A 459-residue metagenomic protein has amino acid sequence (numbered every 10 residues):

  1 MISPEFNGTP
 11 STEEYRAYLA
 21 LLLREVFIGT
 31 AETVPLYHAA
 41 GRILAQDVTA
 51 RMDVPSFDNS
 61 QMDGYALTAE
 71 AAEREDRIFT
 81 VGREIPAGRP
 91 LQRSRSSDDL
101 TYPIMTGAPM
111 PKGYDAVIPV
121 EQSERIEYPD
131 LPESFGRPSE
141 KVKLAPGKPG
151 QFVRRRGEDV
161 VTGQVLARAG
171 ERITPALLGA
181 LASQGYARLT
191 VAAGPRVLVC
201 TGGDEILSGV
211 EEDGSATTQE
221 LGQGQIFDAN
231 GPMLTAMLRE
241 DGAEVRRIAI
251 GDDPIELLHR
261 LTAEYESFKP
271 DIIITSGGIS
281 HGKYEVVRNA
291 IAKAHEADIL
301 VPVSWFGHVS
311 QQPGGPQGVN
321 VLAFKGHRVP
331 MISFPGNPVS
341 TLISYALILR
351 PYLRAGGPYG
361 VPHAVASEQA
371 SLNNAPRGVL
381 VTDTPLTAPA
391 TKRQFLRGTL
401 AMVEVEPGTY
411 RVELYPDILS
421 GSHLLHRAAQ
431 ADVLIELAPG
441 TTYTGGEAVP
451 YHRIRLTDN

Functional and structural regions predicted by a protein language model:
M1-L22, L234-D241, I272, V286-H295 (+4 more regions): N-terminal intrinsically disordered, low-complexity, charge/repeat-rich segments that act as generic
I2-A187: Phosphate-interaction motifs
E13-R16, A31-E32, L36, Q46 (+3 more regions): Flexible glycine/proline-rich
L19-L22, D99, G107, G163 (+7 more regions): Buried hydrophobic positions in well-ordered alpha/beta secondary-structure cores of metabolic enzymes
D58-S60, A71-R74, L91-S97, M110 (+13 more regions): Solvent-exposed alpha-helices and their adjacent loops that cap or buttress functional pockets in soluble metabolic
D63, T106, G202-G203, P270-A290 (+2 more regions): Glycine-rich beta-strand-to-loop/alpha-helix junction loops that act as flexible
T68, P103-M105, A145, R168 (+4 more regions): Short beta-strand segments
F152-T275, S280: Phosphate-binding glycine-rich loops and their immediate beta-loop-alpha structural context
